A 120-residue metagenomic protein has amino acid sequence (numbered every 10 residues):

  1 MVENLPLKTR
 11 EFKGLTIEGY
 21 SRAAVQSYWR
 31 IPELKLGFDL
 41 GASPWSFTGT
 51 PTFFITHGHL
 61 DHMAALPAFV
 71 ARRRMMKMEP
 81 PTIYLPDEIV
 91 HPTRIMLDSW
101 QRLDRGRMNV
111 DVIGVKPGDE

Functional and structural regions predicted by a protein language model:
M1-E120: Binuclear metal-dependent hydrolase catalytic cores
